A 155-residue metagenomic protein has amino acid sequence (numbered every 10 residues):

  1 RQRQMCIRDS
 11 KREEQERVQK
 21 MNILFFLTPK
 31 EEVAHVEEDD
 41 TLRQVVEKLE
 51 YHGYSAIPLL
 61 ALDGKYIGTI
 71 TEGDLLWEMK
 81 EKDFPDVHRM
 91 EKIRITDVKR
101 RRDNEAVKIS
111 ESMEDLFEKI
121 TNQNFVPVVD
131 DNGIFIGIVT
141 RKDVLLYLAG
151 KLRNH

Functional and structural regions predicted by a protein language model:
R1-I7: Short, small-residue-biased leader/transition segments that mark boundaries at the very start of proteins
R8-F26, F84-E91: Cyclic nucleotide-binding regulatory module and flanking cytosolic helices
K20-V33, M90-D103: Bateman (tandem CBS) regulatory domains
H35-Y54, L60-A61, E105-Q123, V129-D131 (+1 more regions): The conserved cystathionine-beta-synthase
D40, I70, I93, E111 (+1 more regions): Short beta-to-alpha loop/turn elements within the nucleotide-binding domains of ABC transporters
Y54, P58, Y66-K82, N122 (+1 more regions): Short beta->alpha transition motifs characteristic of CBS
